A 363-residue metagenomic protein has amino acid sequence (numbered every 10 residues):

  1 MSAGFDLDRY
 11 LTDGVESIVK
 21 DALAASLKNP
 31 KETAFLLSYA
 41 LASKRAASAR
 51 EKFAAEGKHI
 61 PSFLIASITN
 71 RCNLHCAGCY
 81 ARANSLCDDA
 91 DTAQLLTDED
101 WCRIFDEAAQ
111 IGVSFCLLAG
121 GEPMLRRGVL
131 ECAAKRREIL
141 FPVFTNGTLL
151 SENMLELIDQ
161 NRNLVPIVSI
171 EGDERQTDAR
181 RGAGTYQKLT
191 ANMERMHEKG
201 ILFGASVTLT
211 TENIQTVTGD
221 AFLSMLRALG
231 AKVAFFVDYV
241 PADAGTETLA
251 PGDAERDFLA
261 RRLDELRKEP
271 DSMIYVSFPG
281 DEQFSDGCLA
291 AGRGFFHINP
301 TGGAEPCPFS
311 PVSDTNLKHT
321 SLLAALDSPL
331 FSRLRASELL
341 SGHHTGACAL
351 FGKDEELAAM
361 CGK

Functional and structural regions predicted by a protein language model:
M1-D13, D178-A291, P300-E305, P311-L317: Radical SAM enzyme [4Fe-4S]-AdoMet core and its adjacent flexible, acidic and glycine-rich loops/tails across
S2-E156, N161: Conserved alpha-helical substructure of the radical SAM core
C72, D173, S310-S313: A generic "binding-loop/recognition-motif" signal
Y80-A83, M154, R181, P308 (+2 more regions): Short, flexible helix/strand-to-coil boundary loops that buttress conserved ligand/catalytic motifs in alpha/beta
N84-D88, D173-R175, P241-A244: A short, flexible beta-alpha/helix-coil linker loop
D98-L118, M124-V237: Radical SAM/AdoMet-radical enzyme domain recognition
D271-K363: Accessory C-terminal segments flanking Radical SAM cores
